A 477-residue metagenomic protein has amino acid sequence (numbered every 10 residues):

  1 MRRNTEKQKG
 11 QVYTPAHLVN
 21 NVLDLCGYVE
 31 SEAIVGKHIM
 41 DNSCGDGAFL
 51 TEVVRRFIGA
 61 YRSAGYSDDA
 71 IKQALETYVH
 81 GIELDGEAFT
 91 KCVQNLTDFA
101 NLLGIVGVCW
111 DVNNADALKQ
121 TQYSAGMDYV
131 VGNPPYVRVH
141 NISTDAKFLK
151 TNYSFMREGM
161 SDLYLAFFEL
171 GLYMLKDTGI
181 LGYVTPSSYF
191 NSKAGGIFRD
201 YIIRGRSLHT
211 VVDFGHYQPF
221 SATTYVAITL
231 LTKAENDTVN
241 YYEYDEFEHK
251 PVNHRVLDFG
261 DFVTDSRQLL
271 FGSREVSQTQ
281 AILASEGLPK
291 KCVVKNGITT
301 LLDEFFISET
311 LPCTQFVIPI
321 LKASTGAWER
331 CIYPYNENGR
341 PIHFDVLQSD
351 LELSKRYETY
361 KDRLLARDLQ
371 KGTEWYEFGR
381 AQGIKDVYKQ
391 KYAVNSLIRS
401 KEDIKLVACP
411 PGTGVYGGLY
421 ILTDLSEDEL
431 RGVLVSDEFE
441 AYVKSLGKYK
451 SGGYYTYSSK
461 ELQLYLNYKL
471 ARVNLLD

Functional and structural regions predicted by a protein language model:
M1-K7: Conserved adenine-nucleotide phosphate-binding loops and their immediately adjacent elements
T5, V12-E30, I39-N42, E83 (+7 more regions): S-adenosyl-L-methionine
K7-Q8, V12-N21, C44-T51, I58 (+3 more regions): Signature of N6-adenine DNA methyltransferases within the class I
Q8, T14-T121, T185-S188: Conserved S-adenosyl-L-methionine
Y28, Y66-D69, K119-T121, D213-P219 (+2 more regions): Catalytic micro-motifs at enzyme active sites that drive phosphoryl/nucleotidyl and oxygen chemistry
K37, T77, D128, H209 (+1 more regions): Conserved acidic residues
A74, A222-V226, V415: Short, solvent-exposed loop/turn segments at the edges of secondary structure
S277, A281-D477: Polybasic, glycine- and aromatic-enriched phosphate-binding surface used to engage nucleic acids
